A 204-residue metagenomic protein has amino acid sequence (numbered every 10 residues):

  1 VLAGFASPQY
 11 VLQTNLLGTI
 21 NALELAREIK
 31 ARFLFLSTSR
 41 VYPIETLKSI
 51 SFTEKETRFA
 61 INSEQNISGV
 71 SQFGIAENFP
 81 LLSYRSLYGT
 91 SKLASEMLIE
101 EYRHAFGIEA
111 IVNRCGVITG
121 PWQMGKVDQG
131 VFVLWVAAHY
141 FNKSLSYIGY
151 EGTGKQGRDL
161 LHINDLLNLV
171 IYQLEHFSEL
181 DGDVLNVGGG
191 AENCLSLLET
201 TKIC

Functional and structural regions predicted by a protein language model:
V1-G116: N-terminal Rossmann-like NAD(P)+-binding domain of SDR-like oxidoreductases, especially those catalyzing
L2, Q9, I20, V133 (+3 more regions): Residues in well-ordered alpha-helical elements
R27, R103, Y140, L174-E175: Protein kinase-like catalytic domain
T38, E77, C115, G149 (+3 more regions): Active-site donor-binding loop signature of nucleotide-sugar glycosyltransferases
R58-N78, W135-E151, E179: A short C-terminal helix-loop "cap" of Rossmann-like NAD(P)-dependent dehydrogenase/epimerase domains
L93, F106, T119-L134, I148-E151 (+5 more regions): Glycine/proline-rich active-site loop of Rossmann-fold NAD(P)-dependent oxidoreductases
I99, V136, I171, T201-K202: A conserved short alpha-helical segment within the catalytic HATPase_c
L195-C204: PAPS/PAP-binding and catalytic site of the sulfotransferase fold
